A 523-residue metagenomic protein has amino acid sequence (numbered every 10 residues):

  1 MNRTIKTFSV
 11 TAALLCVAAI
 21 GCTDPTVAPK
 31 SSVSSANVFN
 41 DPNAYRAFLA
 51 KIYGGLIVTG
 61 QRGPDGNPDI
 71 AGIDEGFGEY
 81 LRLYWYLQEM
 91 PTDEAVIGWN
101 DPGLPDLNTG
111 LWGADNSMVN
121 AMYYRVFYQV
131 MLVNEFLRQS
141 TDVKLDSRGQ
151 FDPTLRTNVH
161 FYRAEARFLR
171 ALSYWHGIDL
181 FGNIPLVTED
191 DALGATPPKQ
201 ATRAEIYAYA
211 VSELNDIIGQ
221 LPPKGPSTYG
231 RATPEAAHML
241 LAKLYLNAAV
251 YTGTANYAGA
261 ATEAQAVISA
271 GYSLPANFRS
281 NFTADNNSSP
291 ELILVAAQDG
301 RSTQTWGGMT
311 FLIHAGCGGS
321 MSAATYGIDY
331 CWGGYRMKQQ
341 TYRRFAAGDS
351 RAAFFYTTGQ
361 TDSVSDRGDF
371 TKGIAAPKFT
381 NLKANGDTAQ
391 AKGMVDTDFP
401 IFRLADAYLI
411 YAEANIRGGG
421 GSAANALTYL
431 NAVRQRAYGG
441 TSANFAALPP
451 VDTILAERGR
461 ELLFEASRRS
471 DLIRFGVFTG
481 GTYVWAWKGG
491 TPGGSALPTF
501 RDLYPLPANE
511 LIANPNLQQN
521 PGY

Functional and structural regions predicted by a protein language model:
N2-V10: Bacterial N-terminal signal peptides that target proteins for export
T11-A19: Bacterial N-terminal signal peptides
I20-D24, G76-F77, Y84-D101, G113-N116 (+7 more regions): Long, intrinsically disordered, low-complexity segments
T23-P102, I184, Y207, L214-D216 (+2 more regions): An aromatic- and glycine-enriched ligand-binding surface/loop that stacks and positions planar moieties
R46, G54-G60, E94-F181, A204-E205 (+4 more regions): Conserved, well-structured interaction surfaces
P102-T109, Q340-L404: Flexible, polar/acidic helix-loop-strand segments at domain edges
R163, R170, L241, A248 (+3 more regions): Structural register within alpha-helical repeat arrays
I178-D179, P185, G225, N247-G253 (+1 more regions): Short coil/turn linking the two alpha-helices of tandem helical-hairpin repeats
